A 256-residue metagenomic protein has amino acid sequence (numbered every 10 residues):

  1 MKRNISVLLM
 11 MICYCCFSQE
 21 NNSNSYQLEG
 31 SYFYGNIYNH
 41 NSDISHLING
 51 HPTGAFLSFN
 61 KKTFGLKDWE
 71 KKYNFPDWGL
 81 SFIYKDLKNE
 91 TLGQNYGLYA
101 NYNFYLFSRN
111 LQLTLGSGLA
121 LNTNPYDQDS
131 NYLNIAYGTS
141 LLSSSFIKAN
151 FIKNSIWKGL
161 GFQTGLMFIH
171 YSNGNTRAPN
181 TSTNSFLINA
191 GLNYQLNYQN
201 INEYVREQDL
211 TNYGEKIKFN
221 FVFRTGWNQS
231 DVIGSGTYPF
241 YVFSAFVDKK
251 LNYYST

Functional and structural regions predicted by a protein language model:
M1-E29, S108-L111, F151, L160 (+2 more regions): Bacterial Sec-dependent N-terminal signal peptides
Q19-S25, F64-F75, F107-L111, N154-L160 (+2 more regions): Short loop/turn motifs that connect adjacent beta-strands in outer-membrane beta-barrel proteins
N24, N49-A55, N74, L92-L98 (+4 more regions): Residues that define the transmembrane beta-barrel architecture of outer-membrane proteins
S25-H46, L66-K72, L92, R109-L160: Outer-membrane beta-barrel translocator/channel fold
L28-Y32, W78-L80, L113-S117, I147-A149 (+4 more regions): Membrane-embedded beta-strand positions of outer-membrane beta-barrel proteins
G30, L57-K61, L98-F104, L115-L119 (+4 more regions): Residues on the lipid-exposed face of transmembrane beta-strands in outer-membrane beta-barrel proteins
Y32-Y38, K61-T63, F82-K88, S117-P125 (+3 more regions): Transmembrane beta-strands of outer-membrane beta-barrel pores
N150-N197, E207-K216: Predominantly the C-terminal beta-signal and adjacent terminal strand-loop region of outer-membrane beta-barrel
